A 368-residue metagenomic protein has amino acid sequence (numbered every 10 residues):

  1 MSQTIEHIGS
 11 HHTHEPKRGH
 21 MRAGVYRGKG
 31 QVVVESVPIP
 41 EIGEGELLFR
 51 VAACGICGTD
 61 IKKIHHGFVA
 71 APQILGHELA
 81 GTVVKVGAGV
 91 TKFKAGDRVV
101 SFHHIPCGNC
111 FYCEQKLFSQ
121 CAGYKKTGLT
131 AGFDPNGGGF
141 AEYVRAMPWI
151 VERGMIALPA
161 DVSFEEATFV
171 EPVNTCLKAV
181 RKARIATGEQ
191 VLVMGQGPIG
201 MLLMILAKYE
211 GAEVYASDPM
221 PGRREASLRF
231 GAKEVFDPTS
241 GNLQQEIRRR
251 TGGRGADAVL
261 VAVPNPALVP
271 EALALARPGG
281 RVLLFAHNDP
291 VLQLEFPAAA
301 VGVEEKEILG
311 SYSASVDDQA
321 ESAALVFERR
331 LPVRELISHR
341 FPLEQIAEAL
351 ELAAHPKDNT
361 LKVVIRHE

Functional and structural regions predicted by a protein language model:
S2-A23, P270-A274, V316-E368: C-terminal hydrophobic helical "lid"/dimerization subdomain of Rossmann-like NAD(P)H-dependent oxidoreductases
R27, P38-I39, A71-G76, K94 (+2 more regions): Short Gly/Pro-enriched turn/cap motifs at secondary-structure boundaries
P40-C54, G67-E114, A157-D161: Glycine-rich beta-strand-centered segment in the early N-terminal region that forms part of a ligand/cofactor-binding
N109-M194: NAD(P)H dinucleotide-binding glycine-rich loop of Rossmann-like/cofactor-binding domains, especially the beta1-alpha1
A160-G241, Q245, L260: Mid-domain Rossmann-like dinucleotide-binding core that forms the NAD(H)/NADP(H) cofactor-binding site
E246-A256: A short acidic, Gly/Pro-enriched loop at the edge of an enzyme's catalytic core that lines a small-molecule cofactor
N265-R330, H367-E368: Glycine-rich phosphate-binding loop and adjacent beta-alpha segment of Rossmann(oid) nucleotide-cofactor-binding
